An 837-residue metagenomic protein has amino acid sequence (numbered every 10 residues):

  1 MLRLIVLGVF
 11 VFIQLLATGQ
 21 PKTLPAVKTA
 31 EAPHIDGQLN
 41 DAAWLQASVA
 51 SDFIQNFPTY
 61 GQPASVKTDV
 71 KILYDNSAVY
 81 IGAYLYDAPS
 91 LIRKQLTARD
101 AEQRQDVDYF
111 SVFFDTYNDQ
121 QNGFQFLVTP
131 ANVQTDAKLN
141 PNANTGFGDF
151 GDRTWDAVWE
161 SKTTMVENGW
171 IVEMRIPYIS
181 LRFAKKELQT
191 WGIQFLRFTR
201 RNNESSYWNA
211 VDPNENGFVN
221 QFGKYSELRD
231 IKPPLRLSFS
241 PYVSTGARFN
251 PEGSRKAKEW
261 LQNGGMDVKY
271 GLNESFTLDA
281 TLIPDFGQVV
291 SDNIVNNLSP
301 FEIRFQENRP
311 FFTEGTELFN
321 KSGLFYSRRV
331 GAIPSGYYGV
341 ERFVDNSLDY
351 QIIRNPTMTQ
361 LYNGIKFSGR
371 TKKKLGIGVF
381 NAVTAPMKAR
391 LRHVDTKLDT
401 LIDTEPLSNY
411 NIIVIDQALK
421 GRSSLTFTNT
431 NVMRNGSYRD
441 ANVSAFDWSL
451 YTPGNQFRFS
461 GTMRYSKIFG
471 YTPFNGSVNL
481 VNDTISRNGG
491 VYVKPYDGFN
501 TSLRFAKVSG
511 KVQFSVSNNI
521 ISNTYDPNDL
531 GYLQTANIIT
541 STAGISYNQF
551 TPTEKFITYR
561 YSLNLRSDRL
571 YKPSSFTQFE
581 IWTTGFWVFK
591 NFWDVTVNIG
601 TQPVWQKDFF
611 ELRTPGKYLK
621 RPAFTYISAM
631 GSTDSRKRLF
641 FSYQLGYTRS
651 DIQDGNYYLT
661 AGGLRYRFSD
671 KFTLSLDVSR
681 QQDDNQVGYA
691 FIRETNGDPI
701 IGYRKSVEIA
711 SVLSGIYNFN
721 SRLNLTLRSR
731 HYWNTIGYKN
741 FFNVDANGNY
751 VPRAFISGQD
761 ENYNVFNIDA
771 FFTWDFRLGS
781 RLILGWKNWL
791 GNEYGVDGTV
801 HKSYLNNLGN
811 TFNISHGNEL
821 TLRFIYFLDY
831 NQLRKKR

Functional and structural regions predicted by a protein language model:
M1-V9: Sec-dependent signal peptide recognition, specifically the positively charged N-region followed immediately by
F10-T18: Hydrophobic h-region of N-terminal signal peptides that target proteins for export in Gram-negative bacteria
Q20-D416, S423-F427, I814-G817: Structural preference for beta-rich elements and adjacent junctions enriched in aromatics
W170, M266-L282, I365, D416 (+6 more regions): Conserved catalytic-core segments centered on acid/base and nucleophilic motifs
A210-P234, A385-V443, D447, Y451-G454 (+5 more regions): Outer-membrane beta-barrel transmembrane domain signature of Gram-negative proteins, especially the mid-to-C-terminal
P241, Q262-V268, F276, L282 (+8 more regions): Extended, hydrophobic alpha-helical segments in both membrane/secreted and soluble proteins
R255-K256, S299, N355, D399-P406 (+5 more regions): Alpha-helix capping and helix-loop boundary segments enriched in small/acidic/polar residues
Q360-Y362, S368, D440-A441, G454-R837: Exposed, low-structure sequence patches enriched in small/polar residues
